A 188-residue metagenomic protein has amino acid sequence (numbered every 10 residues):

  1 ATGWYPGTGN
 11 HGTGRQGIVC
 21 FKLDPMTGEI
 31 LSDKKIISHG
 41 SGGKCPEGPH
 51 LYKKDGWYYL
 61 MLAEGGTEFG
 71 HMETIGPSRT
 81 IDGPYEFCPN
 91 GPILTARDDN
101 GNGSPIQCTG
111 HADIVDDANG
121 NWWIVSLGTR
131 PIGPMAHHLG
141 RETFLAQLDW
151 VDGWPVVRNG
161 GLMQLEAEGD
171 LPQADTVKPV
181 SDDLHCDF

Functional and structural regions predicted by a protein language model:
A1-F188: Carbohydrate-active catalytic/glycan-binding domains of CAZyme proteins, especially the secreted or lumenal ectodomains
